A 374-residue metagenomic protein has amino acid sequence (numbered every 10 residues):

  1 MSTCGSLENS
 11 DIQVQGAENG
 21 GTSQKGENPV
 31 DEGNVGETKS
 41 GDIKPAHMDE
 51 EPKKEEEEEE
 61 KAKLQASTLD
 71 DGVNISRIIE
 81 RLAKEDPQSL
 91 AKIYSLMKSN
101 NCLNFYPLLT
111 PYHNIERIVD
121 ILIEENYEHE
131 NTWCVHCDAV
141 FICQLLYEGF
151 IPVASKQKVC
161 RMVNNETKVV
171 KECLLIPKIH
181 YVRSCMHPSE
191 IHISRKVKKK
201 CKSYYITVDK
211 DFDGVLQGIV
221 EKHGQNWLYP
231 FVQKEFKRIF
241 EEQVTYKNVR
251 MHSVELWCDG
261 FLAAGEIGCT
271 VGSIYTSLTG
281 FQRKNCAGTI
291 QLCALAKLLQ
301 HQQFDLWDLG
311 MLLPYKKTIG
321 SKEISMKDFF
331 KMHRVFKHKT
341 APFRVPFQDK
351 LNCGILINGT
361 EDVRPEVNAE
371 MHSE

Functional and structural regions predicted by a protein language model:
S2-D11, K25, D31-G33, K39-E374: N-acyltransferase acceptor-side catalytic subdomain
G20-G21: Asparagine-rich low-complexity intrinsically disordered tracts
